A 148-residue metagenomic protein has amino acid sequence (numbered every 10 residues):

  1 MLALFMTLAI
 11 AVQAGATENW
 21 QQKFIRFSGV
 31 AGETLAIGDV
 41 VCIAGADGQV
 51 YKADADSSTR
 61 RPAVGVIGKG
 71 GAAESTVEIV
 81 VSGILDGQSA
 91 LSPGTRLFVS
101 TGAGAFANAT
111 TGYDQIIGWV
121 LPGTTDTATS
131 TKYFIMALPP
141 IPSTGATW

Functional and structural regions predicted by a protein language model:
M1-A9: Bacterial N-terminal signal peptides
A11-W148: Glycine-anchored, exposed beta-strand/edge motif detector
